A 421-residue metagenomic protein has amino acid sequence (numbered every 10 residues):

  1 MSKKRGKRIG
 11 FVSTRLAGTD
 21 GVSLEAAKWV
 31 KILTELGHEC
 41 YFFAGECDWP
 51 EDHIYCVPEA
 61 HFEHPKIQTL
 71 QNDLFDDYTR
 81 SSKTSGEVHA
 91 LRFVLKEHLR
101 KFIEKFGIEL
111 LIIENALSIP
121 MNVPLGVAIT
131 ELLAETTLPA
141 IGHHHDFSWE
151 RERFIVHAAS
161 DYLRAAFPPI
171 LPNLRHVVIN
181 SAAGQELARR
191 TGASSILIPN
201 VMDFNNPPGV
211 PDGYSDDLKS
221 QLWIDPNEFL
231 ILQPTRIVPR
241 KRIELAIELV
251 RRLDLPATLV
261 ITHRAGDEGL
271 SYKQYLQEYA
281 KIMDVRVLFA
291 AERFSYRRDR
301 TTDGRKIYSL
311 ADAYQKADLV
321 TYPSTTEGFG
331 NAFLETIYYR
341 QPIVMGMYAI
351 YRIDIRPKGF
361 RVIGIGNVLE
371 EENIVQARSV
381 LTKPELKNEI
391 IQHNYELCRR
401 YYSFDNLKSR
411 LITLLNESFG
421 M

Functional and structural regions predicted by a protein language model:
K4-G6, I32-E35, Y41-L110, F294-S295: A conserved catalytic-core segment of Leloir-type glycosyltransferases
F11, K219-S220, I224-K241, I247-V250 (+2 more regions): Conserved donor-binding/catalytic core segment of Leloir-type glycosyltransferases
W149, Y162-D217: Donor nucleotide-sugar binding/catalytic pocket of nucleotide-sugar-dependent glycosyltransferases
L270-D312, G359-R361: Nucleotide-activated donor-binding/catalytic signature segment of Leloir-type glycosyltransferases, i.e., the conserved
T325: Aromatic "clamp/platform" in nucleotide-sugar-dependent glycosyltransferases that forms part of the donor/acceptor
P342-G346, V362-I363: Short hydrophobic beta-strand element within catalytic cores of glycosyltransferases and related nucleotide-activated
R352-R378, L386-N388: Change "using UDP/GDP/dTDP sugars" to "using nucleotide sugars
T382-N416: A charged, aromatic-enriched C-terminal amphipathic alpha-helix characteristic of glycosyltransferases across folds
